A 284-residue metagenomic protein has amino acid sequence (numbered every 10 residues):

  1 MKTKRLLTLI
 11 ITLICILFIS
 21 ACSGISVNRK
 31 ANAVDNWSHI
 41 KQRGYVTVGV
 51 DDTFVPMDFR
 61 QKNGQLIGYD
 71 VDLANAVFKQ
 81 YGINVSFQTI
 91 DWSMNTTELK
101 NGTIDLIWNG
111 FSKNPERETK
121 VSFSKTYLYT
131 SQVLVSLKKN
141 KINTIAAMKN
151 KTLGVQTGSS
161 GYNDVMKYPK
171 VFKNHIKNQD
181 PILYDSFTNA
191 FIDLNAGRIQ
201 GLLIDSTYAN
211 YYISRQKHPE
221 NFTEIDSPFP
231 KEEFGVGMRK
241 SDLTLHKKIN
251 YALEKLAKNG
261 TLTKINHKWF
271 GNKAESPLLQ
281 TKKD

Functional and structural regions predicted by a protein language model:
F18-A21: C-terminal motif of bacterial Sec signal peptides marking the signal peptidase cleavage site
V27-G110, N259: Extracytoplasmic small-molecule ligand-binding "clamshell" domains of the periplasmic binding protein/Venus flytrap
W37, Y69-D70, E118-Y127, F222-S227 (+1 more regions): A structural signal for short loop-to-beta-strand junctions that line the ligand-binding cleft of periplasmic/secreted
D52, Y129-S136, S206, S214-E254 (+1 more regions): Periplasmic-binding protein-like
A74-I83, G161-L183, I213-H218: Ligand-binding cleft/hinge of the Venus flytrap
Q88-T89, S93-L106, K120-S122, A146-K149 (+1 more regions): Short helices/loops that flank or line small-molecule/ion binding pockets
M94-T97, F111-T119, D164-K167, I192-A196 (+1 more regions): A ligand-binding cleft/hinge motif common to bilobed small-molecule-binding domains
S136-L153: Flexible hinge/capping segments at coil-to-helix
